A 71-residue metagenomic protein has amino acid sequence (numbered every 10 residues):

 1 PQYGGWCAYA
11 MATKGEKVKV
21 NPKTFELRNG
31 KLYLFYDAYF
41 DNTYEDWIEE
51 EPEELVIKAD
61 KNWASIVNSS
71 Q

Functional and structural regions predicted by a protein language model:
P1-Q71: Charged, low-complexity intrinsically disordered segments
